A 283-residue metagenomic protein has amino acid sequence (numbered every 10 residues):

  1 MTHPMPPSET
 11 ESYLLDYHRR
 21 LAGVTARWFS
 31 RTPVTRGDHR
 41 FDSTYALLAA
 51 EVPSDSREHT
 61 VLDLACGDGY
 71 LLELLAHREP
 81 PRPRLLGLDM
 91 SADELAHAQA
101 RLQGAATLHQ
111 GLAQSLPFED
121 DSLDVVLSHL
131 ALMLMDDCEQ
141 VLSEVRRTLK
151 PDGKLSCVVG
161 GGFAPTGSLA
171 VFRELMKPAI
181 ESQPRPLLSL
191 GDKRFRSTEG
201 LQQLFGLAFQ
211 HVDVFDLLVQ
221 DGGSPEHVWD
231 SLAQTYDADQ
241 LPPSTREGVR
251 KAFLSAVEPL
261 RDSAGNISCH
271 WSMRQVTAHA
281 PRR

Functional and structural regions predicted by a protein language model:
M1-F29: N-terminal, positively charged/glycine-rich alpha-helical extensions of SAM-dependent methyltransferases
P6-P7, Y17, T32-F41, D68 (+1 more regions): Conserved Class I S-adenosyl-L-methionine
D38-R57, L74: Conserved alpha-helix/loop element of class I SAM-dependent methyltransferases that forms part of the SAM/SAH-binding
T60-S115: Class I SAM-dependent methyltransferase SAM/SAH-binding core
Q114-V126: A short acidic, Gly/Pro-enriched loop at the edge of an enzyme's catalytic core that lines a small-molecule cofactor
V125-C138, G161: A short SAM/SAH-binding and catalytic strip from SAM-dependent methyltransferases
M135-D136, L149-P151: Helix-to-beta-strand junctions that scaffold the AdoMet/dcAdoMet cofactor pocket in Class I SAM-dependent enzymes
E139, R146, K154-D221, D239: Conserved catalytic/acceptor-binding region of the Class I
